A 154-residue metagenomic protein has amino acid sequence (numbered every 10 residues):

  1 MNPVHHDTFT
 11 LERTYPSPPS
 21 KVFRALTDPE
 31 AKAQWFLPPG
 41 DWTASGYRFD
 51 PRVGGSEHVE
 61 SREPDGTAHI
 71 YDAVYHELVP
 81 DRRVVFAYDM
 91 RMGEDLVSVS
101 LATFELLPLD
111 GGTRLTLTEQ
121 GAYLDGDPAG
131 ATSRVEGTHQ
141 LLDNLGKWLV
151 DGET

Functional and structural regions predicted by a protein language model:
M1-W42: Hydrophobic ligand-binding cavity/cleft-lining segments
P3-D7, F49, D65-H69, D95-S98: A generic structural micro-feature
E12, R48, V74, T103-E105: Short, surface-exposed charged micro-motifs
P19-S20, P51-R52, H76-R83, E105-R114: A short, structured loop/turn motif at beta-sheet edges
V22, K32, E57, Y75 (+4 more regions): Hydrophobic pocket/interface hotspot
A44-D89: Glycine-rich portal/gate segments that line the openings of hydrophobic small-molecule binding cavities
V85-A87, R91-H139: Beta-strand/loop substructures that line and gate deep hydrophobic ligand-binding cavities in soluble
K147-T154: Short, highly charged C-terminal tails/helix-capping segments
